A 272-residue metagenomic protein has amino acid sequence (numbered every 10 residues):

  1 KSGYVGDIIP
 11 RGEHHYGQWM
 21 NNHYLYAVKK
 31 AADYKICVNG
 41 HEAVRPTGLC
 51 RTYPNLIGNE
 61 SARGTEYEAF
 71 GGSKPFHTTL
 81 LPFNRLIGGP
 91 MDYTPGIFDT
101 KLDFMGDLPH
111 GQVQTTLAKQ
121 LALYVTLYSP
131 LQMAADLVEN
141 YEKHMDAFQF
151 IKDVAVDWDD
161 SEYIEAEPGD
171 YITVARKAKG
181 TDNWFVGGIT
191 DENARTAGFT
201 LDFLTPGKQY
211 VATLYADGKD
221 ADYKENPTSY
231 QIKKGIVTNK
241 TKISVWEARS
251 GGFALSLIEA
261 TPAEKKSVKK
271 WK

Functional and structural regions predicted by a protein language model:
K1-G111: Aromatic- and carboxylate-enriched substrate-binding clefts and catalytic-loop regions of carbohydrate-active enzymes
K35-E42, A69-F70, Q132-H144, D160-E162 (+2 more regions): Acidic/polar loop patches that form or flank catalytic/metal-binding clefts of enzymes that bind anionic ligands
V38, T126, V186, S250: Conserved, mostly hydrophobic/aromatic
T47, F98-D136: Charge-patterned, long linear interaction tracts outside catalytic cores
D136-F185, D220-N226: Glycan-recognition and catalytic regions of carbohydrate-active enzymes
P168-Y210, F253-S256: Carbohydrate-binding surface patches
L214-K240: Solvent-exposed beta-strand/loop surfaces of large extracellular or lumenal domains
K234-W271: C-terminal beta-strand-rich structural cap/linker in extracellular carbohydrate-active enzymes
